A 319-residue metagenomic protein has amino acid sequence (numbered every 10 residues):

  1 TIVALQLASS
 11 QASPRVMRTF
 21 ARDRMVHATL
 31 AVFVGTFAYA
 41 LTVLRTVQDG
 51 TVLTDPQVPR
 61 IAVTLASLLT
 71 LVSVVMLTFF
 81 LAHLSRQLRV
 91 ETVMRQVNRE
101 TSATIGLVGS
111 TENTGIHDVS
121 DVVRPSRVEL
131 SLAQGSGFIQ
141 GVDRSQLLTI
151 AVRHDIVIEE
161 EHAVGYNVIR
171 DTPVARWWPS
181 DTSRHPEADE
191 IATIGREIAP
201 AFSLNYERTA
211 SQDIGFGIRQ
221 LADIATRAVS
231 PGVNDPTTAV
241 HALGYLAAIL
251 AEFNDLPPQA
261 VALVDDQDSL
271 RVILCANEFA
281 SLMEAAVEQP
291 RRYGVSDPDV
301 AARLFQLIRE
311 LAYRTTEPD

Functional and structural regions predicted by a protein language model:
T1-D49, V74-L81, A225: Transmembrane alpha-helix detector for multi-pass membrane proteins
V3, S67, I158-E161: Short, charged/polar micro-motifs that form catalytic or ligand-binding hotspots
A4, A8, V52-P56, L68-V72 (+2 more regions): Alpha-helix capping and helix-loop boundary segments enriched in small/acidic/polar residues
S13-F33, L53-A66, R86-A103: Membrane-interface segments at loop-to-transmembrane junctions
H27-L30, L69-S73, G106, N254: Juxtamembrane membrane-interface segments at transmembrane alpha-helix termini
T54, T78-E159, A163, T172-D319: Short basic (Lys/Arg) and small-residue
I61-S73, Q306-T316: Extended, domain-scale alpha-helical bundle/helix-rich regions
